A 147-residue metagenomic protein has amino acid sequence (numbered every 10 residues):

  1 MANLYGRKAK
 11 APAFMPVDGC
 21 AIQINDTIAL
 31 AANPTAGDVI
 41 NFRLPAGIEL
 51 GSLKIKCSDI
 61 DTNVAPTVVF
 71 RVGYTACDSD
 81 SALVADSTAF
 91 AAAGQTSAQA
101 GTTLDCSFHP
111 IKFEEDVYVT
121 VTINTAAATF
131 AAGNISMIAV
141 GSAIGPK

Functional and structural regions predicted by a protein language model:
A2-K147: Surface-exposed, low-hydrophobicity beta-strand/loop segments enriched in small/polar/acidic residues
